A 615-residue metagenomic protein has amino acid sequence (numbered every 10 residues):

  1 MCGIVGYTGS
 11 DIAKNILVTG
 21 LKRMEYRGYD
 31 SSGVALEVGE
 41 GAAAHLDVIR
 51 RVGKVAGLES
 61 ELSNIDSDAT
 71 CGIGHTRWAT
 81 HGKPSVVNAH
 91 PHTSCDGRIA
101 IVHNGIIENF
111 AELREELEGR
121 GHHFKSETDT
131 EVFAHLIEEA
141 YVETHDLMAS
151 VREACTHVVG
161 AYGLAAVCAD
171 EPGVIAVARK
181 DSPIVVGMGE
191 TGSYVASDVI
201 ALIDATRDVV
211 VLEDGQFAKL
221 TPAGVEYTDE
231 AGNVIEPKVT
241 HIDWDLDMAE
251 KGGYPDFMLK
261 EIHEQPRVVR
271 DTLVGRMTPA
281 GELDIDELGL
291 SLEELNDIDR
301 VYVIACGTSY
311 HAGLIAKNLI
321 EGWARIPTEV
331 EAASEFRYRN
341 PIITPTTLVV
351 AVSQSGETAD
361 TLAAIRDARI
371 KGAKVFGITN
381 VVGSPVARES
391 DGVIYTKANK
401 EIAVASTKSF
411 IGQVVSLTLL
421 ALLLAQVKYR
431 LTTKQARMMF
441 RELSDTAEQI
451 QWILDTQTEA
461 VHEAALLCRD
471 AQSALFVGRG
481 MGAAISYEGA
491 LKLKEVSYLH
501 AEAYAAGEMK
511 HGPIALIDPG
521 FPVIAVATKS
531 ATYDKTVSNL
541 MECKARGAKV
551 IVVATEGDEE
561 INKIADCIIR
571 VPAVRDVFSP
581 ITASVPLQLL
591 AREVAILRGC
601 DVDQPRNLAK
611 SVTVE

Functional and structural regions predicted by a protein language model:
M1-K251, P255, R267-D299, Y338 (+4 more regions): Conserved short alpha-helical segments that host acidic/polar catalytic motifs at enzyme active sites
Y7-S10, H103, H123, A140-T144 (+15 more regions): Hydrophobic alpha-helical scaffolding
T70, G74-V87, P279-E293, A316-V352 (+2 more regions): Glycine-rich oxoanion-binding loops at beta->alpha junctions
P91-T93, V167, A176-V177, V209-V210 (+12 more regions): Replace "in large, NTP-powered and nucleic-acid-processing enzymes" with "in large, NTP-powered factors and other
T156, Q265-V269, L273-Y302, G392-P522 (+1 more regions): Active-site phosphate/pyrophosphate-binding segments
G232, K549, N562-I564, R570 (+1 more regions): Generic C-terminus detector
N296-M438, E442-D445, V526-V571, L590: Glycine-rich phosphate-binding loops that contact phosphosugars or nucleotide phosphates
